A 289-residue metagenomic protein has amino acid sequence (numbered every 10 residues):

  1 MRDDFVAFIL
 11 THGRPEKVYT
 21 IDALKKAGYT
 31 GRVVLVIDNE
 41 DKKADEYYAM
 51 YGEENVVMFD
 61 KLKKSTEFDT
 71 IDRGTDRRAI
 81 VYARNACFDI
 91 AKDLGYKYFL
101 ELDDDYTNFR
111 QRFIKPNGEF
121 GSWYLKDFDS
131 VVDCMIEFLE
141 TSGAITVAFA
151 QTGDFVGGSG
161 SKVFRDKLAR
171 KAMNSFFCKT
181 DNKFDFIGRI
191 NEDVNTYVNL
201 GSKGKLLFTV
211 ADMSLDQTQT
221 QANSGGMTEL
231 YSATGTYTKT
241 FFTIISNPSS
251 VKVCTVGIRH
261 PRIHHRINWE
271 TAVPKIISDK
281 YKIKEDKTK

Functional and structural regions predicted by a protein language model:
M1-K26: N-proximal low-complexity "stem/linker" segments adjacent to membrane-targeting elements
R2-F5, P15-E16, G188-K289: C-terminal catalytic/acceptor-binding lobe
I9-T11, V36-N39, A211: Short beta-strand/turn micro-motifs composed of small residues that flank or help shape donor/cofactor-binding pockets
T20-K26, A44-E54, F164, T243: Short, aromatic/basic amphipathic alpha-helical patches
I21-V33, C87: Short, acidic, metal-binding catalytic loop of nucleotide-sugar glycosyltransferases
D38-L100, T107-F120: Active-site-proximal specificity loops/subdomain of glycosyltransferases
Y98-D103, I145-A150, L207-A211, K252-T255: A structural signal for short, well-ordered beta-strand segments and their strand-loop junctions that often border
T107-V194: Conserved catalytic core of nucleotide-sugar-dependent glycosyltransferases
